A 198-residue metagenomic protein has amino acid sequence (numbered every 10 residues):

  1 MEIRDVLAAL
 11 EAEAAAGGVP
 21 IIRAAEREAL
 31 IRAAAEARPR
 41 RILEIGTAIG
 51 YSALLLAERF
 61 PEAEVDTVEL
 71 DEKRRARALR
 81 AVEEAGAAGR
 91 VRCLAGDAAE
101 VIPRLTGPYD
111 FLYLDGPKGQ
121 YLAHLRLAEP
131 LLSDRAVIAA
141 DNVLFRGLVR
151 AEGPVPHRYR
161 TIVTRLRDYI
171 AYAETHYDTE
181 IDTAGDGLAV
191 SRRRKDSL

Functional and structural regions predicted by a protein language model:
M1-F111, K118-A139, V143-L198: A short alpha-helical cap/connector motif
